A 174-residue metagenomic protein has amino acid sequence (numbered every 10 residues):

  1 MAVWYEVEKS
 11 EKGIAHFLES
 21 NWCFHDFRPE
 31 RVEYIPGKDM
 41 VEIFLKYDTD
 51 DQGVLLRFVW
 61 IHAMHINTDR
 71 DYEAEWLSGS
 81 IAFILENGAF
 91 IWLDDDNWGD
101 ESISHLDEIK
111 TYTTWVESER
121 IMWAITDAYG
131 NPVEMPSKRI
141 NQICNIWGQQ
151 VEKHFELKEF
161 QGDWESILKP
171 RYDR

Functional and structural regions predicted by a protein language model:
M1-R174: Surface-exposed, interaction-prone regions used to assemble/regulate multi-protein complexes
